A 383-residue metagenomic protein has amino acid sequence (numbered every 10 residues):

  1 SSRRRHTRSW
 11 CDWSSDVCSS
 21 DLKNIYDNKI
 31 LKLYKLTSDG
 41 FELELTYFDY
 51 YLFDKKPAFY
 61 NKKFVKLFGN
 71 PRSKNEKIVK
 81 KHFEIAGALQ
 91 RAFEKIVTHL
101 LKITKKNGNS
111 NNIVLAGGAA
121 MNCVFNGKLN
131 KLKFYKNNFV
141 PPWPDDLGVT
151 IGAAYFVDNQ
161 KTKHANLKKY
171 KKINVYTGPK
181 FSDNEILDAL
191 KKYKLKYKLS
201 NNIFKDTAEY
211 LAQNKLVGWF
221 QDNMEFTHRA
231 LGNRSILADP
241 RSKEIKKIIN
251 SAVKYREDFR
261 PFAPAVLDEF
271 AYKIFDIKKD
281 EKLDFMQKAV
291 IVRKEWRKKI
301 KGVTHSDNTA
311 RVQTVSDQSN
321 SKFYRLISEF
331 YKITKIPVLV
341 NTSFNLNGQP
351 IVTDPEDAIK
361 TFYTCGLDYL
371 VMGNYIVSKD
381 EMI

Functional and structural regions predicted by a protein language model:
S1-V17: Single conserved hydrophobic/aromatic residue that forms the stacking wall/gate of nucleotide- or nucleobase-binding
S14-N111, G127-K131, N137, A165 (+1 more regions): A contiguous, well-structured pocket-lining segment that forms one wall/lid of small-molecule binding clefts in soluble
K95-F181, K332, T353-M372: Catalytic phosphate/nucleotide-handling subdomain of diverse soluble enzymes
L115-G117, P141, S200, W219-Q221 (+3 more regions): Generic beta-strand/beta-sheet core signal
A119, T342, Y375: Active-site metal-binding loops of divalent metal-dependent hydrolases
N159-E225, L231: Acidic, glycine/GT-rich loop-and beta-edge segments that sit at the periphery of enzyme/chaperone cores
A165, A189, I203-F204, F220 (+5 more regions): Primary mode marks residue(s) on the alpha4-beta5-alpha5 output face of response regulator receiver
Y369-I383: Divalent-metal-activated hydrolytic enzyme cores
